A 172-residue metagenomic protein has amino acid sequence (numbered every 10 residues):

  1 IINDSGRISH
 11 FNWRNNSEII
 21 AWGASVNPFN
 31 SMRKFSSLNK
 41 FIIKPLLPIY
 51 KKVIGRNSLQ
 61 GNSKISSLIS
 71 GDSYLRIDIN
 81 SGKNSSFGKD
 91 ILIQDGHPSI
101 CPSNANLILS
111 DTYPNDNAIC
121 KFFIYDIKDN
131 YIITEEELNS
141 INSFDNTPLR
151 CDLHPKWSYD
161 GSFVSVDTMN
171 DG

Functional and structural regions predicted by a protein language model:
I1-L38, L59-S73: Beta-propeller domains
I1-S9, F41-I49, D78-D95, D126-C151: Multi-bladed beta-propeller domains
D4-F29, I91-D111, N142-F163: Conserved beta-propeller blade repeats
N12-R14, C120, T134-E137, M169: Generic alpha-helix signal with a bias toward terminal, lower-confidence helices and secondary-structure junctions
V26-F29, Y113-A118, N170-G172: Short glycine/acidic-enriched loop and turn motifs that connect beta-strands
K51-L75, K83-Y131: Loop/turn-rich, solvent-exposed surfaces of beta-rich toroidal or solenoidal domains
